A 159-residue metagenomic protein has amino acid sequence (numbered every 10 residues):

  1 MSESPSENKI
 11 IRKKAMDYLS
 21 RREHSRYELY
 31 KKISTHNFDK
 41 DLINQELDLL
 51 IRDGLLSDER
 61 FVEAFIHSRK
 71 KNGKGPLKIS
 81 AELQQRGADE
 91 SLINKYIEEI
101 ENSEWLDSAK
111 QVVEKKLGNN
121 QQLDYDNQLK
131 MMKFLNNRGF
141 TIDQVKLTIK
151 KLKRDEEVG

Functional and structural regions predicted by a protein language model:
M1-G159: An alpha-helical, amphipathic repeat domain used for nucleic-acid recognition, typified by the mTERF helical solenoid
